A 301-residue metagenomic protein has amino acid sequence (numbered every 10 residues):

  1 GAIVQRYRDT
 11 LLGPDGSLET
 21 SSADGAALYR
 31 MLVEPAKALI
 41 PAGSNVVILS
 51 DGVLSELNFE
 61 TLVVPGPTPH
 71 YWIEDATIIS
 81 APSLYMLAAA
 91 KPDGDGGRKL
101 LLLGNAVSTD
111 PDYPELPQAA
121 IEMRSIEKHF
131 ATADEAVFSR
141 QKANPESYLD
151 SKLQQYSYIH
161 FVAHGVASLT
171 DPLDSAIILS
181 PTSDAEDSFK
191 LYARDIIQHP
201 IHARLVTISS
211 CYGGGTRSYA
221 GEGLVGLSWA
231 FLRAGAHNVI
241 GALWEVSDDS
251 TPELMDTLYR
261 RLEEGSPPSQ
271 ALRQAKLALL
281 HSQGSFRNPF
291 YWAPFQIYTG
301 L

Functional and structural regions predicted by a protein language model:
G1-N45, V64-Q141, S250-Y259: Peri-functional-center coupling elements
L18, S22-A23, D110, E115-D174 (+2 more regions): Functional beta-strand-loop-alpha-helix junction segments that form "active/interaction loops" within catalytic
A42-N45, R98, T132-A133, Q154-Y158 (+3 more regions): Loop/turn elements at helix/coil->beta-strand transitions in domains of secreted/extracellular proteins
V46-I48, L103, I126, I159 (+5 more regions): Residue-level detector of buried hydrophobic side-chain packing in well-ordered secondary-structure elements
L49-G52, L103-V107, Q141, F161-G165 (+5 more regions): Active-site-proximal beta-strand/loop segments in catalytic clefts of secreted hydrolases
E56-F59, P65, A88, P111-D112 (+2 more regions): Short helix/loop capping segments that flank catalytic or ligand/cofactor-binding pockets
L84, A90, S157-T257: Catalytic cores of nucleophile-dependent amide-cleaving enzymes
S250-L301: An often Trp-containing, charged/polar helix-loop segment at the C-terminal end of enzyme catalytic cores
